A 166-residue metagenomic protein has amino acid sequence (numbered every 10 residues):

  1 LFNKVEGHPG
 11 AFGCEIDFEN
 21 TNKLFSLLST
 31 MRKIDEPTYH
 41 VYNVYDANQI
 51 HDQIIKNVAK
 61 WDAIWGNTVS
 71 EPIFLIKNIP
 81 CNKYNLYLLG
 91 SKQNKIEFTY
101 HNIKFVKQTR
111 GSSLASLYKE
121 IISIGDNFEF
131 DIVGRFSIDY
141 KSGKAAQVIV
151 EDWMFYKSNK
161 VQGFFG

Functional and structural regions predicted by a protein language model:
L1-G166: Mid-to-C-terminal polyanion-binding domains and interfaces
